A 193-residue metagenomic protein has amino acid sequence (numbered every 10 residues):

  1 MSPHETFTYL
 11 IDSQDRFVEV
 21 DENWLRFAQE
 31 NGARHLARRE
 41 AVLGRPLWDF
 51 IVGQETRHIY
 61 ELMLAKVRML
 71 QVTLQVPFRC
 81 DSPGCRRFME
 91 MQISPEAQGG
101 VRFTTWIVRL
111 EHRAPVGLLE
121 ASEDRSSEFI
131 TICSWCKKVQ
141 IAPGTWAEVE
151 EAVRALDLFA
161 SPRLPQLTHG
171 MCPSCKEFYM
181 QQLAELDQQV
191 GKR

Functional and structural regions predicted by a protein language model:
M1-S13, M63-M69, P95-R193: PAS-family sensory modules
E5-L119: Sensory/regulatory domains in signal-transduction proteins
